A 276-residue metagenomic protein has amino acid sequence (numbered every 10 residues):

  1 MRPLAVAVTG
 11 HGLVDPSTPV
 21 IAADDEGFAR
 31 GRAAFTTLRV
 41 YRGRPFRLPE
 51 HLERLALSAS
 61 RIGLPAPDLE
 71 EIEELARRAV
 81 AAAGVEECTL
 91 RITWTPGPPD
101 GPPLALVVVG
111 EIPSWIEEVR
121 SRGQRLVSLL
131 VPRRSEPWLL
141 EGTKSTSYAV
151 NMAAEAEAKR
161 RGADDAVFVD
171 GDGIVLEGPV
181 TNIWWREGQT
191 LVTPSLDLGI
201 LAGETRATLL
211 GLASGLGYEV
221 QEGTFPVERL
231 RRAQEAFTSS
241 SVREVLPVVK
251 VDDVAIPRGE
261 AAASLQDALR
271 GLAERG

Functional and structural regions predicted by a protein language model:
M1-R78, T95, D100-G276: Helix-start/capping segments and mature chain N-termini
V80-G84: Phosphate/pyrophosphate-binding loops at sites that engage ATP/ADP/AMP, CoA/4′-phosphopantetheine, polyphosphate
V85-W94: Ordered, amphipathic secondary-structure segments that act as subunit-interaction surfaces in large macromolecular
